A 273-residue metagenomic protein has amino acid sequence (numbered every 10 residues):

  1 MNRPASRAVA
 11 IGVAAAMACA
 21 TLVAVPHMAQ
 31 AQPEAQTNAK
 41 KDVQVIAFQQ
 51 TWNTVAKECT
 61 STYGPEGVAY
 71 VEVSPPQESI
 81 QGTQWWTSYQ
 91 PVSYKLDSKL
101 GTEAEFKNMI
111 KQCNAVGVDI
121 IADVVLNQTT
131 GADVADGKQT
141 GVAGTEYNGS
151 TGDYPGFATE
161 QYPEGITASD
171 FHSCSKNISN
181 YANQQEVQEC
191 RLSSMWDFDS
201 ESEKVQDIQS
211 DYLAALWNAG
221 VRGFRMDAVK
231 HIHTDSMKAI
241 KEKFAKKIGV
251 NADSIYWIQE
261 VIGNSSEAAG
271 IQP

Functional and structural regions predicted by a protein language model:
M1-A31: Secretory targeting and sorting signals
R7, K99-A104, Q112, K204-I208: Short, motif-level signal for alpha-helix interfacial/capping segments enriched in acidic residues and aromatics/proline
E34-V45, W52, K57-G64, V68-A69 (+6 more regions): Active-site-proximal helices and loops of the catalytic beta/alpha 8
A39-D42, S79-K111, E146-G149, D153-D199: Aromatic- and acidic-residue-enriched carbohydrate-binding clefts of CAZyme catalytic domains
V43-T54, M195-Q206: Active-site mouth loops of central-metabolism enzymes
A47, L96-S98, A228: Short glycine-centered, acidic/aromatic-flanked micro-motifs in structured strand/loop junctions that mark active-site
